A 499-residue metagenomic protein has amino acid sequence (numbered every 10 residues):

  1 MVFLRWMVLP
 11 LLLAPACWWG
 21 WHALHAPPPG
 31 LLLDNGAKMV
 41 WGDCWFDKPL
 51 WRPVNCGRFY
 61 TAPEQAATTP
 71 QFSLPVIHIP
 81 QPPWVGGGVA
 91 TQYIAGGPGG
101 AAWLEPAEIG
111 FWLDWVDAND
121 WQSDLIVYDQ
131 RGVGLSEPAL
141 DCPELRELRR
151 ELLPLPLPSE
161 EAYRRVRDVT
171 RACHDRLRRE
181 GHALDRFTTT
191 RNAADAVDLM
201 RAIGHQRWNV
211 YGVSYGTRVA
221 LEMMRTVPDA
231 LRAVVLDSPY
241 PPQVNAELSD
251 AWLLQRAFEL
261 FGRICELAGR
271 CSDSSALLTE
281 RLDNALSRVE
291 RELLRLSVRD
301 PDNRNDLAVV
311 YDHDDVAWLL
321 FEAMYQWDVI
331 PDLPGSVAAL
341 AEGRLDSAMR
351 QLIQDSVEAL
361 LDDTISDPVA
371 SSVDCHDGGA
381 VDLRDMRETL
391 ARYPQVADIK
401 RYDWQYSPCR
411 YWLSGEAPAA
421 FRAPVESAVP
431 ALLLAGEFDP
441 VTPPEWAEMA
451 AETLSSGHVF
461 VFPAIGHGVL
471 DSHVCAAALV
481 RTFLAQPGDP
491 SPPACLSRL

Functional and structural regions predicted by a protein language model:
M1-M7, N209: N-terminal export and membrane-targeting signals
R5-W19: Hydrophobic membrane-insertion alpha-helices, especially the h-region of bacterial N-terminal signal peptides
A23-D315, S372-L499: Gly/Pro-rich cap/lid or specificity-loop segments adjacent to the active site
G96-G97, L340-E342: Short edge-strand/loop segments of extracellular domains
Y240-F258, S336-A338, L345-A359: Flexible "cap/lid" loop of the alpha/beta hydrolase fold
V309-A338: P-loop NTPase catalytic cores that bind/hydrolyze ATP
D346-A380: Long, low-complexity segments enriched in small/aliphatic residues
